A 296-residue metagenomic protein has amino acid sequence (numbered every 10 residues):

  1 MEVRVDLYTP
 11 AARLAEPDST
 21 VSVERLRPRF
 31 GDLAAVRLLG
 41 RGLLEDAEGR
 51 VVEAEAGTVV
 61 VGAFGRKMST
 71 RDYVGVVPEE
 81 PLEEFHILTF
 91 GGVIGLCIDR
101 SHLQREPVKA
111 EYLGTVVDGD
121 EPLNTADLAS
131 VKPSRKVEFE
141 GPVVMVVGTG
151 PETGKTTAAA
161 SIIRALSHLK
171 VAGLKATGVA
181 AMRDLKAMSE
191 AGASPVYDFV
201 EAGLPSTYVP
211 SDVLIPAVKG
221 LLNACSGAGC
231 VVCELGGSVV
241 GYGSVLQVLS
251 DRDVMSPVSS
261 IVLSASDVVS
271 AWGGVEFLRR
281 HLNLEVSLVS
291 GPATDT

Functional and structural regions predicted by a protein language model:
M1-G114: Long, basic/Gly/Ser/Thr-rich N-terminal segments that mediate initial subcellular attachment or targeting
E2-P17, H102-G141, A176, R183-L185 (+3 more regions): N-terminally biased helix-coil "hinge/interface" segments that flank
R4, L14-P17, P28, V51-A54 (+3 more regions): ATP-dependent carboxylate-amine ligase catalytic core
L33, T58-V61, F85, I94 (+6 more regions): Structural motif
L38-L39, G148-G154, A265-D267: Short, glycine-rich nucleotide/cofactor-binding loops
R50-V51, E84-H86, K132-V137, I162-R164 (+1 more regions): A generic local secondary-structure boundary/capping motif
E79, I87-I98, H102-L128, P210-C230 (+1 more regions): Conserved catalytic-core segment of NTP-binding enzymes
D127-V179: Walker A (P-loop) phosphate-binding motif
